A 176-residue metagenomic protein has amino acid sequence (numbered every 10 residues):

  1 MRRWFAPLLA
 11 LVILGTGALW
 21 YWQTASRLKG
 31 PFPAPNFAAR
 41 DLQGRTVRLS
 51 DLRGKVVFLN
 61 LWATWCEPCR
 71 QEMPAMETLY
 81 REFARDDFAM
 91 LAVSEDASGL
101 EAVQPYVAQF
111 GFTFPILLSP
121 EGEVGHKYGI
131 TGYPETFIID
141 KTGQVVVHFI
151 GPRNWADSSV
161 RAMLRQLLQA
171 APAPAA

Functional and structural regions predicted by a protein language model:
M1-R40, A176: N-terminal targeting signals for export/organelle localization
N36-V57, Y80-F83: A short beta-strand-turn-helix
K55-V57, L61-W65, G132: Short pre-active-site segment immediately N-terminal to redox-active cysteine/selenocysteine motifs in thiol-based
L59, A89-V93: Rossmann-like NAD(H)/NADP(H) cofactor-binding core
L61-T78: Conserved redox-active cysteine motifs that mediate thiol-disulfide chemistry, especially di-cysteine Cys-X(1-2)-Cys
L91, Q104-T142, I150: Short, internal strand/loop/helix patches that form the active-site neighborhood or redox-interaction surface
K141-A176: Thiol-/selenol-based redox modules, centered on thioredoxin-like and closely related oxidoreductase domains
